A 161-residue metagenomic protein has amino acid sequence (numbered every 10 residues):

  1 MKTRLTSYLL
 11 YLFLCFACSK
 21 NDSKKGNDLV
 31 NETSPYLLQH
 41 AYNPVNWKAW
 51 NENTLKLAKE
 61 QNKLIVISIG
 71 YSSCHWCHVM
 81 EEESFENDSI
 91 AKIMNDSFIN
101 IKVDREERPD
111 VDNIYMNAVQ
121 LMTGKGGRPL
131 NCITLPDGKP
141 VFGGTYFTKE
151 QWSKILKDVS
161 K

Functional and structural regions predicted by a protein language model:
M1-L5: Positively charged n-region of N-terminal signal peptides that target proteins for export
S7-A17: Bacterial N-terminal signal peptides
C18-K161: Replace the tail clause
